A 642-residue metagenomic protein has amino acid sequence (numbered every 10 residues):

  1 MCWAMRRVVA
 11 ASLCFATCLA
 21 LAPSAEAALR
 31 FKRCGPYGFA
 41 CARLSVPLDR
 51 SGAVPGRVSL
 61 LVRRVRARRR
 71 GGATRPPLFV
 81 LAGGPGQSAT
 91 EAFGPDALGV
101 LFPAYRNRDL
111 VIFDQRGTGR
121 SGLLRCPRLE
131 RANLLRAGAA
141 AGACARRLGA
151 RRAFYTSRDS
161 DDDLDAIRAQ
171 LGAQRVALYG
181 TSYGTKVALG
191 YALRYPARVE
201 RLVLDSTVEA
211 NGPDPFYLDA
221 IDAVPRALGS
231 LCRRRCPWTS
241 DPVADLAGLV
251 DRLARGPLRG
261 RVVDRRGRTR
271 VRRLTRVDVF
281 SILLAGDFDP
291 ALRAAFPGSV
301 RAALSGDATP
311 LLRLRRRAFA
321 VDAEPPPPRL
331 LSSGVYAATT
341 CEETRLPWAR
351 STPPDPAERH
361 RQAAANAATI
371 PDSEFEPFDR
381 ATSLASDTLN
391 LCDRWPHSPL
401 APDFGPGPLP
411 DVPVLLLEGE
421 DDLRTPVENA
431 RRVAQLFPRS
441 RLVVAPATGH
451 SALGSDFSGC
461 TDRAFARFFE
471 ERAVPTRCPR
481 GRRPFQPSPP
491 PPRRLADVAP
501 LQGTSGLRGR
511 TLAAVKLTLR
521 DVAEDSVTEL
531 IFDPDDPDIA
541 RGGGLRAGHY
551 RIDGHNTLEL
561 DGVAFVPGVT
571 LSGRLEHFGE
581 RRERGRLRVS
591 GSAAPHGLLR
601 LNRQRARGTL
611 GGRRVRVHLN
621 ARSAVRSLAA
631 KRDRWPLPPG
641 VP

Functional and structural regions predicted by a protein language model:
M1-S12: Bacterial N-terminal signal peptides that target proteins for export
A11-A20: Bacterial N-terminal signal peptides
L21-A27: Sec/Tat signal peptide C-region and signal peptidase I cleavage site
A28-D278, T344, W348-P642: Gly/Pro-rich cap/lid or specificity-loop segments adjacent to the active site
R233-T340, T344-R345: Alpha/beta-hydrolase-fold enzymes
